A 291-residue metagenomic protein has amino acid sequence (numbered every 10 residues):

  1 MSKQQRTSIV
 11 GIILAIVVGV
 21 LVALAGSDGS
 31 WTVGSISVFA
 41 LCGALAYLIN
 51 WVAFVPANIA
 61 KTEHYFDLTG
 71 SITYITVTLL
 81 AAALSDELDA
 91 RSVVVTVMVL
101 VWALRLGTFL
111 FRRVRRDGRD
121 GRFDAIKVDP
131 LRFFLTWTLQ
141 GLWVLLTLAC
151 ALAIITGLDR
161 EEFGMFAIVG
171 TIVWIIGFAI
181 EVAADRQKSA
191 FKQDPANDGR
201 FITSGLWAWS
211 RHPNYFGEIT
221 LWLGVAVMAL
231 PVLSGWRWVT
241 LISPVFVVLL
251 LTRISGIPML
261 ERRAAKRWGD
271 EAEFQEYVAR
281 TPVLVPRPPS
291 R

Functional and structural regions predicted by a protein language model:
M1-A15: N-terminal membrane topogenic signal
M1-K3, G26-G34, F54-K61: Short juxtamembrane and helix-loop transition motifs at transmembrane-helix boundaries in membrane proteins
I12, I16-W31, N50, Y74-L106 (+3 more regions): Hydrophobic transmembrane alpha-helices
I36-L41, S92-V93: Membrane-interfacial loop-to-transmembrane alpha-helix junctions, especially the N-terminal start
A40-L48, I172: Alpha-helical transmembrane segments of multi-pass membrane proteins
W51-E63, T108-R115: C-terminal ends of transmembrane helices
H64-T73: Cytoplasmic-side transmembrane-helix entry/capping segments in multi-pass membrane proteins
L110, V114-L135: Membrane-embedded catalytic scaffold of the fatty acid hydroxylase/desaturase
